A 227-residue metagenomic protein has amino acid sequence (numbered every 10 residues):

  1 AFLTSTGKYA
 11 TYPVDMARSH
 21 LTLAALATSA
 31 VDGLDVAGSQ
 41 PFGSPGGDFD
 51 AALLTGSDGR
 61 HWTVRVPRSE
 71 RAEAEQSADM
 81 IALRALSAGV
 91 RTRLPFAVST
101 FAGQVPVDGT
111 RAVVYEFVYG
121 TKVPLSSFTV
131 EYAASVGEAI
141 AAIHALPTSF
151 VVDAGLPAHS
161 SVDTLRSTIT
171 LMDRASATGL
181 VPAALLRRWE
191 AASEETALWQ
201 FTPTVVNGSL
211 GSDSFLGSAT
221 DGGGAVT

Functional and structural regions predicted by a protein language model:
A1-S5, D58-G59, S161-T164: Short, compositionally biased low-complexity segments
A1-V31, D35-G43, D50, W62-T63 (+2 more regions): Phosphate/pyrophosphate-binding loops and the adjoining catalytic core of nucleotide-dependent enzymes
T11-V14, R68, R174: ATP/Mg2+ or Mg2+-diphosphate-binding catalytic cores that bind nucleotide phosphates or diphosphates via glycine-rich
R18-A37, L146-S212, G217-D221: An alpha-helical support segment within catalytic cores of ATP-dependent transferases
T22, E131, S135, V205 (+1 more regions): Amphipathic alpha-helical recognition patches that constitute DNA-binding helices
Q40-P157: ATP-binding pocket architecture of kinase catalytic cores
T55-W62, G217-V226: Active-site beta-strand-loop-beta-strand hairpin of nuclease catalytic cores that positions key catalytic residues
G59, T110, F201-P203, A225: Conserved catalytic motifs of the protein kinase core domain
